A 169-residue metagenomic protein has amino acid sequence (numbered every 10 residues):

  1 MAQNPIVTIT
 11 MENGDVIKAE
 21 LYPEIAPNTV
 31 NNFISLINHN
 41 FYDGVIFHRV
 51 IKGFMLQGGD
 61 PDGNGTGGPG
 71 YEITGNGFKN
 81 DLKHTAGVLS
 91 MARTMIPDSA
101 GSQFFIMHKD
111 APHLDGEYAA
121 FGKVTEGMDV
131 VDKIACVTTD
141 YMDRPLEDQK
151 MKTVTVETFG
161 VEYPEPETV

Functional and structural regions predicted by a protein language model:
M1-V169: Cyclophilin-like peptidyl-prolyl cis-trans isomerases
